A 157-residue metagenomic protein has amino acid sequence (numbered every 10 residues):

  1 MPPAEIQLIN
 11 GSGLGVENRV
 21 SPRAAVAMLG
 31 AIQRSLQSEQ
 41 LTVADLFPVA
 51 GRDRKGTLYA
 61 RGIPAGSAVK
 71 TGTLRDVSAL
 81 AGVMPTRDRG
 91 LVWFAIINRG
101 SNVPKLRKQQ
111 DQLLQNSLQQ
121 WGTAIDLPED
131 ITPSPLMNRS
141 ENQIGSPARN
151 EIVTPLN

Functional and structural regions predicted by a protein language model:
M1-N157: Small-residue-rich helix-loop
